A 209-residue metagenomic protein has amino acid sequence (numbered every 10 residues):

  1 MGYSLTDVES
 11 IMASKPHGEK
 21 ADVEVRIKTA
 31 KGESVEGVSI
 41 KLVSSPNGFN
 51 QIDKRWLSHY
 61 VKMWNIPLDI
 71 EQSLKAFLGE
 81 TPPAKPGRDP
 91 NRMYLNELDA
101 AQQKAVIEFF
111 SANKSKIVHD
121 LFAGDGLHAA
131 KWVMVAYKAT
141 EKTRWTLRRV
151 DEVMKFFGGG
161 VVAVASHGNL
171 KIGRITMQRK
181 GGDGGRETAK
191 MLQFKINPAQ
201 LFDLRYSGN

Functional and structural regions predicted by a protein language model:
M1-A21, V25-N209: Short, positively charged
